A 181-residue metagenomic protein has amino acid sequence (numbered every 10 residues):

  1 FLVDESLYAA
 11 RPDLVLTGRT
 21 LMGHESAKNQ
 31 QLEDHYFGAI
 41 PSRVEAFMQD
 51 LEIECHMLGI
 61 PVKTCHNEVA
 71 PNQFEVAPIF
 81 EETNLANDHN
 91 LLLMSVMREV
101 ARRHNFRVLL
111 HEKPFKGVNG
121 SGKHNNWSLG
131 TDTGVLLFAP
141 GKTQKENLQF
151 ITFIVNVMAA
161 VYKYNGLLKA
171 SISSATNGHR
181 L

Functional and structural regions predicted by a protein language model:
F1-L110, F115-L181: Glycine-rich, acidic/polar active-site loops that bind/position phosphate-bearing ligands
